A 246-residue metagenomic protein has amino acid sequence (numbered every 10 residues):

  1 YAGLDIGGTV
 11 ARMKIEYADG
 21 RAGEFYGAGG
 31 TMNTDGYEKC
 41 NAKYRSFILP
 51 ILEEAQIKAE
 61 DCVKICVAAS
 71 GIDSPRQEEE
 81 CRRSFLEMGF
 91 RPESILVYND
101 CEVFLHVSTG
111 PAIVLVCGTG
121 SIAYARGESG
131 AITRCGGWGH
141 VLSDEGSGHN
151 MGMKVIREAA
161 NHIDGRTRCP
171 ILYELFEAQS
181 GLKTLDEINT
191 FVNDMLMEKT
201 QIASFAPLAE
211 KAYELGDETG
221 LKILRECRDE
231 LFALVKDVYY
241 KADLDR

Functional and structural regions predicted by a protein language model:
Y1-C62, S84-E87, S108-I113, R157-R246: ATP-binding/phosphotransfer module of carbohydrate and carboxylate kinases, centering on a glycine-rich
C66: Short aromatic/hydrophobic contact patches that present stacked aromatics for nucleic-acid/ligand binding
A69: Short glycine-centered, acidic/aromatic-flanked micro-motifs in structured strand/loop junctions that mark active-site
I72-C169: Phosphate-binding/catalytic loop of phosphoryl-transfer enzymes
